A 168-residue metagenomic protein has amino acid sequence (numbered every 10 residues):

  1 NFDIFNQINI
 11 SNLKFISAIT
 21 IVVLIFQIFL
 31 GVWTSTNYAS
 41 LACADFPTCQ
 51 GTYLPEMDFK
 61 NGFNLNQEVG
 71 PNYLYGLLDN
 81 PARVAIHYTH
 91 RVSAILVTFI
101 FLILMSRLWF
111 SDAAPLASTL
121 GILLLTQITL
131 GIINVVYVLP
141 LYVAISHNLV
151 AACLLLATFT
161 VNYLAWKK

Functional and structural regions predicted by a protein language model:
N1-K168: Polytopic transmembrane helical bundles with strong interfacial aromatic enrichment
